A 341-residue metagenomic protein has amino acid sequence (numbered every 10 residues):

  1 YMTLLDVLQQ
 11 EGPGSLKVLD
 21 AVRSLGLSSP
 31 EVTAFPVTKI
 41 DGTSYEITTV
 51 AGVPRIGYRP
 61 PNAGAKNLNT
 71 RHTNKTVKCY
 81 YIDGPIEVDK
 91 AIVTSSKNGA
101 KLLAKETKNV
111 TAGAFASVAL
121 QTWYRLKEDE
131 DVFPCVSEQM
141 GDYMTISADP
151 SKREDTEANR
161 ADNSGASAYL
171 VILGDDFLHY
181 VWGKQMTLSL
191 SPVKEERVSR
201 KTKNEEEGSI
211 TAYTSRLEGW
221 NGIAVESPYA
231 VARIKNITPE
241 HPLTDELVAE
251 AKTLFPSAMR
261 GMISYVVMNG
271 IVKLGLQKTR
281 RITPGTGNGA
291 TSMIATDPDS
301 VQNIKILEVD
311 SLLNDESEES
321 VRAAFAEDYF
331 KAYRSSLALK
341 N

Functional and structural regions predicted by a protein language model:
T3-V32, Y45, H72-Y80, P85-N341: Core alpha/beta structural scaffold of self-assembling particle/tube/pore-forming proteins
D41-H72: N-terminal low-complexity, intrinsically disordered segments
